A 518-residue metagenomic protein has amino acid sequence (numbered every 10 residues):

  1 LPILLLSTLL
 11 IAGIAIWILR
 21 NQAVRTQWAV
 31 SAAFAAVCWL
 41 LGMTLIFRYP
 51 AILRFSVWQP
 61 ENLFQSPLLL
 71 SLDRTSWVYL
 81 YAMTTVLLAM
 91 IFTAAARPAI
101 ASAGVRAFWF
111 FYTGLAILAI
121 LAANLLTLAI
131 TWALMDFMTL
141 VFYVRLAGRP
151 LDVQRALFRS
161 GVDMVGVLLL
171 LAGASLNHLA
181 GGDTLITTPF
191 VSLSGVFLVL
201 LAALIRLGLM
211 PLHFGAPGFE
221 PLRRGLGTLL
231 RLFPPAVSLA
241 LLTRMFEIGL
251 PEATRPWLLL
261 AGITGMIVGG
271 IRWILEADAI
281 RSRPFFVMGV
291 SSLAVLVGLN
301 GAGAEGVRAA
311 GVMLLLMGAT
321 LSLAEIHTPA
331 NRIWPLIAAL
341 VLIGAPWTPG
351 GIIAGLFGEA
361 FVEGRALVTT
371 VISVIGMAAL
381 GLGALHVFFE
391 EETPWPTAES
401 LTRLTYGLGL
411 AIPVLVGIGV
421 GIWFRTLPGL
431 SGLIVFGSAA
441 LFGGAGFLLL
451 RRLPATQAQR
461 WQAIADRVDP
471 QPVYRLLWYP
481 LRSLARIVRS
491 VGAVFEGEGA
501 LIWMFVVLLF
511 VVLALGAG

Functional and structural regions predicted by a protein language model:
L1-L4, T8, A12-A99, A103-A107 (+4 more regions): Transmembrane helix-loop-helix hairpins at membrane boundaries of multipass inner-membrane proteins
Q22-Q27, A107-S194, I205-G208, W273-P335 (+1 more regions): Alpha-helical multi-pass transmembrane bundles of energy-transducing inner-membrane proteins
R54, E61, M90, F197-W257 (+5 more regions): Short helix-boundary/re-entrant hairpin motifs in multi-pass inner-membrane proteins
N62-V78, V191-V196, V362-T370: Short aromatic-rich membrane-water interface segments that cap or initiate transmembrane helices in multi-pass membrane
H213, A310-W334, G364-A411, A439-D466: Predominantly late transmembrane helices and immediately cytosolic-facing juxtamembrane segments
A294-G301, G355-T370: Interfacial segments of multi-pass membrane proteins
P335-G344, I375-G381, L401-G421, Q471-R486 (+1 more regions): Hydrophobic membrane-spanning alpha-helices of multi-pass integral membrane proteins
T426-L433, L453-G518: Aromatic-capped, Gly/Pro-kinked transmembrane alpha-helices
